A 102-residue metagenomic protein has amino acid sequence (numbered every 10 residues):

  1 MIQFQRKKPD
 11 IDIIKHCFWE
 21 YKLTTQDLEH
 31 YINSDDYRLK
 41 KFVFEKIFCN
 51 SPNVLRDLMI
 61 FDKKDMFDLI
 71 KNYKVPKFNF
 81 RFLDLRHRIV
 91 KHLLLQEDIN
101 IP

Functional and structural regions predicted by a protein language model:
M1-P102: Long, compositionally biased intrinsically disordered regulatory segments in eukaryotic proteins
